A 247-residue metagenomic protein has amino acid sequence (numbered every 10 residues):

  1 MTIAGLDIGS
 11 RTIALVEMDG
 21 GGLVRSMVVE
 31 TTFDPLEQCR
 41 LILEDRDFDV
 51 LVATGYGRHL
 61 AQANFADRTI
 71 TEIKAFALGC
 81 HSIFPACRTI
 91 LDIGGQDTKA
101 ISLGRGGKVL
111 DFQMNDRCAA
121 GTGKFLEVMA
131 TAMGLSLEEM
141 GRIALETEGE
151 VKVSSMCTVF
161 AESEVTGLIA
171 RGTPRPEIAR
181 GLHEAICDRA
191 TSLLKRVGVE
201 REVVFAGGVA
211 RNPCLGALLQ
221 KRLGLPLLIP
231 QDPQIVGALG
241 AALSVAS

Functional and structural regions predicted by a protein language model:
I3-D7, F48-A53, R88-L91: Short glycine-aspartate micro-motif
I3-L41, V109-R117: Short glycine-rich, Thr/Ser-proximal phosphate-binding strand/loop in the N-terminal lobe of ATP-dependent enzymes
C39-L41, R58-G94, K99-D111, K195 (+1 more regions): Conserved phosphate-binding catalytic cores of ATP/NTP-utilizing and phosphoryl-transfer enzymes
G57, V199-R222, Q234: Glycine-rich phosphate-binding loops at beta-strand->alpha-helix junctions
T69-I73, Q220-L239: Conserved phosphate-binding/catalytic loops in two-lobed NTP-binding clefts
K108-G149, L243: Glycine-rich phosphate-binding loop plus the immediately following alpha-helix
G123-E127, P230-S247: Glycine-rich phosphate-binding/hydrolytic loop that grips phosphoryl groups
A161-K195, Q234: Adenine-nucleotide phosphate-binding core of ATP-dependent small-molecule kinases
